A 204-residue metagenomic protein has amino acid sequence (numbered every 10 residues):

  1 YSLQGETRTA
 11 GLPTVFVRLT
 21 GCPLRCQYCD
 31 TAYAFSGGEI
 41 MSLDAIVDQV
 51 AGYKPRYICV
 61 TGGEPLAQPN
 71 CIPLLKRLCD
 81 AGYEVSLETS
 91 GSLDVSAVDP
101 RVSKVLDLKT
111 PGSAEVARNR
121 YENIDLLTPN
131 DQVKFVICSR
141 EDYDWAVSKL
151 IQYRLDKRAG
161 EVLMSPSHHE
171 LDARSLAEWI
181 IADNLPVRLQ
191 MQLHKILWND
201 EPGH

Functional and structural regions predicted by a protein language model:
Y1-T20, L24-Y28, A182-Q190, L197-N199: Flexible, acidic/Gly-rich N-terminal and inter-domain linker regions that tether and position cofactor-handling modules
Q4, V47-A51, I151: Generic structural signal for well-ordered alpha-helical scaffold segments
P13-F16, T20, L24-S103: Conserved Radical SAM active-site core
L66-H204: Conserved AdoMet/S-adenosylmethionine-binding subsite of the radical SAM
